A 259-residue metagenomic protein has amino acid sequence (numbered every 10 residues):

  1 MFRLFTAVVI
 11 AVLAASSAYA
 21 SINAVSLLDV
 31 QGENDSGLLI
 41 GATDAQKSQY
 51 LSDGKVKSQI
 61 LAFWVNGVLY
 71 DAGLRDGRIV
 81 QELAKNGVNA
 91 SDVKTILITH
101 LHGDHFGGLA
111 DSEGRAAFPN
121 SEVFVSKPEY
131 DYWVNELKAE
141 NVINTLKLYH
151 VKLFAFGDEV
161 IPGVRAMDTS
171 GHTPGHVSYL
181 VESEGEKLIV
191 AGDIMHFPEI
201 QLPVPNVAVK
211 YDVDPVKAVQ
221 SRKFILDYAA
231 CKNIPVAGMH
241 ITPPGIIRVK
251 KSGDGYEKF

Functional and structural regions predicted by a protein language model:
M1-T6: Bacterial N-terminal signal peptides that target proteins for export
A7-A15: Bacterial N-terminal signal peptides
Y19-N66, K251: Zn-dependent metallo-beta-lactamase
V30, G67, A72-L74, L101 (+4 more regions): Active-site metal-binding loops of divalent metal-dependent hydrolases
D76-F124: Active-site metal-binding motif and surrounding structural segment of the metallo-beta-lactamase
A84, D92, A117-D168, T173 (+2 more regions): Metallo-beta-lactamase
G157-D158, M167-D168, P174-R248: Metallo-beta-lactamase
G245-F259: Short, basic/aromatic-enriched C-terminal tail that caps enzymatic domains
